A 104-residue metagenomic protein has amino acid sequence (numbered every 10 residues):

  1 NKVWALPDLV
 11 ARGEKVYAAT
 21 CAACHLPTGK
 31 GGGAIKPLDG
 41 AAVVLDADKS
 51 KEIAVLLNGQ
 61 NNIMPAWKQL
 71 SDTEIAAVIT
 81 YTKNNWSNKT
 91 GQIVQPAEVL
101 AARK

Functional and structural regions predicted by a protein language model:
N1-A11, K15, A19, P65-K104: Flexible coil segments in periplasmic/lumen-exposed cytochrome c-class electron-transfer proteins
A19-T20, A41: Structural detector for helix-capping/boundary residues
A23: Short, cysteine/histidine-rich loop/knuckle motifs that typically chelate Zn2+
L26-Q69: Gly/Gly-Pro-rich "capping" loops immediately C-terminal to redox-active cysteine motifs in periplasmic/lumenal
